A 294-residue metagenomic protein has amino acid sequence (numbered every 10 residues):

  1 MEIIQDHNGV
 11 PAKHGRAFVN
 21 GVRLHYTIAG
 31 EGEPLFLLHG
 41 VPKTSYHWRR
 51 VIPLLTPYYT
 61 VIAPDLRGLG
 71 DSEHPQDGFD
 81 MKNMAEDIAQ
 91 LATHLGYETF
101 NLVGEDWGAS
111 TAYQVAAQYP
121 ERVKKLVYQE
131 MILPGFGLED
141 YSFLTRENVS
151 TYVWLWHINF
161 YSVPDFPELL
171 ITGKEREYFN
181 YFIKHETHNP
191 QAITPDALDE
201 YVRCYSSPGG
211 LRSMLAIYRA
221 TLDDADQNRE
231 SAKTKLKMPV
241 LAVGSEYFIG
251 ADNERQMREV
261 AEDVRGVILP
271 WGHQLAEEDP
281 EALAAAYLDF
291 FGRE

Functional and structural regions predicted by a protein language model:
E2-G15, V22-L24, P34, I62 (+5 more regions): Flexible "cap/lid" subdomain of the alpha/beta-hydrolase fold that forms the substrate-access gate
V22-D71, M257: Conserved HGGG/HGGXW glycine-rich cap/lid loop of the alpha/beta-hydrolase fold
T44-S45, S110, G272: A short, glycine- and basic residue-enriched loop/turn that sits immediately adjacent to a domain's principal
W48-R49, E254, P280-E281: Conserved strand-to-helix beginnings and helix N-cap segments that scaffold or border functional pockets
G272-A284: Catalytic histidine-centered segment of alpha/beta-hydrolase-like enzymes
